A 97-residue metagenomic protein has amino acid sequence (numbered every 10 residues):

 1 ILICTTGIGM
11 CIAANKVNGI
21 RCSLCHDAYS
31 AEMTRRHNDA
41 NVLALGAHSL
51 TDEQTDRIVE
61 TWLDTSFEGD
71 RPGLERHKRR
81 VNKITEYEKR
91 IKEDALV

Functional and structural regions predicted by a protein language model:
I1-C25: Helix-adjacent hinge/juxtasegments
A28-V97: C-terminal binding/interaction regions
